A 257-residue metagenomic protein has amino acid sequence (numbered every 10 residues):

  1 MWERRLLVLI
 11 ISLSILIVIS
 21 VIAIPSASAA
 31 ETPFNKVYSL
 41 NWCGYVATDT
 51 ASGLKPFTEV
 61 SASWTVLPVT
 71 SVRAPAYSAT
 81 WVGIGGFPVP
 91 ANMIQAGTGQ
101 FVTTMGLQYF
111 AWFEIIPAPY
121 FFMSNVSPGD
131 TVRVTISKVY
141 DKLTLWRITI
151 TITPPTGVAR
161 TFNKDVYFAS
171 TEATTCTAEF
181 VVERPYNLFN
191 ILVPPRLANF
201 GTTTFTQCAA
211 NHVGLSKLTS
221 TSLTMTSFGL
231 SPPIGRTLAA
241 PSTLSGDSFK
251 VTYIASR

Functional and structural regions predicted by a protein language model:
M1-I10: Bacterial N-terminal signal peptides that target proteins for export
L6, S14, D165: Sparse, context-dependent recognition of short Cys/His-centered cofactor- or disulfide-binding micro-motifs
I10-V21: Bacterial N-terminal signal peptides
I15-L16, S26-S28: Cleavable N-terminal signal peptides
A27-R257: Exposed, interaction-prone regions of secreted/extracellular proteins
